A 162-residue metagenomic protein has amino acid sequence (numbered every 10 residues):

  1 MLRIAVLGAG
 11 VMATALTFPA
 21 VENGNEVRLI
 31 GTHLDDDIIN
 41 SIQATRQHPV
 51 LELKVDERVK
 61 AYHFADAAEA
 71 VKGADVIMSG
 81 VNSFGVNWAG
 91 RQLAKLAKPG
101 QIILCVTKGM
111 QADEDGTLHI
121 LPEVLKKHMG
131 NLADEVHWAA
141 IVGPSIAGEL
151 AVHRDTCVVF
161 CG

Functional and structural regions predicted by a protein language model:
M1-L53, A61-Y62, D113, V124: NAD(P)+-binding Rossmann beta1-loop-alpha1 motif at the extreme N-terminus of oxidoreductases
I4, V27, Q101-L104, C157-V158: Hydrophobic beta-strand segments of well-ordered beta-sheets in folded domains
G8, G31, T107, V142 (+1 more regions): Short beta-strand/turn micro-motifs composed of small residues that flank or help shape donor/cofactor-binding pockets
N25, E57, T156: Change "...and in nucleic-acid phosphodiester-cleaving endonucleases..." to "...and in nucleic-acid processing enzymes
I38, Q47, V55, H137 (+2 more regions): Glycine-rich, flexible loop/turn motifs
V50-R58, M129-L132: Short, conserved catalytic or adaptor-binding loops enriched in Gly and charged residues
F64-A67, K72, V76-D155: Rossmann-like NAD(P)(H) cofactor-binding subdomain of soluble oxidoreductases
R154-G162: Internal nucleotide-binding/catalytic subdomain
